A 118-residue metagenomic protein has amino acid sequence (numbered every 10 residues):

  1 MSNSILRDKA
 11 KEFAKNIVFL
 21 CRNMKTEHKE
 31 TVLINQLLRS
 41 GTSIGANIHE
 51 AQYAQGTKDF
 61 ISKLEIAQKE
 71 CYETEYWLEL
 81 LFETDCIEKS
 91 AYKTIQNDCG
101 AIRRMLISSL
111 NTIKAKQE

Functional and structural regions predicted by a protein language model:
M1-E118: Short, C-terminally biased terminal segments at protein or domain edges
